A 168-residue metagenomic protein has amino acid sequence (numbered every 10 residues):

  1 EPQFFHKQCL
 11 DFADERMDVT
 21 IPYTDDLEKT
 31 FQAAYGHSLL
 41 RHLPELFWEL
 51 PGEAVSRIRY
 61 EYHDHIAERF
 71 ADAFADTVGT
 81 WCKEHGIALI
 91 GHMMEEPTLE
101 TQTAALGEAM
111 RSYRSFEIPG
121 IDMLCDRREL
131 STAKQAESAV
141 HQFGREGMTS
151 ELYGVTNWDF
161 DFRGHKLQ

Functional and structural regions predicted by a protein language model:
E1-Q168: Catalytic-domain carbohydrate-binding cleft regions of carbohydrate-active enzymes
